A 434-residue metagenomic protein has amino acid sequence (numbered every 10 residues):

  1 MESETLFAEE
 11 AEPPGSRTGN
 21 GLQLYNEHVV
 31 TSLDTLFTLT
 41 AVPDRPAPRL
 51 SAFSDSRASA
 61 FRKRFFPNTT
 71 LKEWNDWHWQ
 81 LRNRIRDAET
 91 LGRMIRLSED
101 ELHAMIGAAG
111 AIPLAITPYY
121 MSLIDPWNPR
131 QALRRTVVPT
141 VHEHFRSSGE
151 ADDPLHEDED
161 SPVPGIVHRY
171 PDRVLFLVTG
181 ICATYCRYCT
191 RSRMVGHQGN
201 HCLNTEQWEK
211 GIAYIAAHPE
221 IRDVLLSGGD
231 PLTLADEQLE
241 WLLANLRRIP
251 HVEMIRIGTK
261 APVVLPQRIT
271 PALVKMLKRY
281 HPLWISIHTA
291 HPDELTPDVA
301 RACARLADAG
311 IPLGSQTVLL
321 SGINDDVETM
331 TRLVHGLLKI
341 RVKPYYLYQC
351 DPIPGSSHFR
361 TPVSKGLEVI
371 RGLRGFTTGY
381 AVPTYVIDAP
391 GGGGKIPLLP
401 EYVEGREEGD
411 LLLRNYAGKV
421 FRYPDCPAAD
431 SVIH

Functional and structural regions predicted by a protein language model:
M1-H168: Flexible, acidic/Gly-rich N-terminal and inter-domain linker regions that tether and position cofactor-handling modules
Y120, C186, Y345: Conserved, mostly hydrophobic/aromatic
S161-P164, L175-L177, E209-Y214: Short, charged beta->alpha transition segments
H168-T205, I257: Canonical Radical SAM [4Fe-4S] cluster-binding loop centered on the CxxxCxxC motif and its immediate flanking residues
F176-L177, C189, V224-L232, I255: Conserved catalytic-core segments centered on acid/base and nucleophilic motifs
Y188-T190, E237-Q238, I269, L398-L399: Short acidic, glycine/serine/threonine-rich loops at helix termini
W208-D223, L232-T377: Conserved AdoMet/S-adenosylmethionine-binding subsite of the radical SAM
I370-H434: C-terminal accessory regions of radical SAM enzymes
